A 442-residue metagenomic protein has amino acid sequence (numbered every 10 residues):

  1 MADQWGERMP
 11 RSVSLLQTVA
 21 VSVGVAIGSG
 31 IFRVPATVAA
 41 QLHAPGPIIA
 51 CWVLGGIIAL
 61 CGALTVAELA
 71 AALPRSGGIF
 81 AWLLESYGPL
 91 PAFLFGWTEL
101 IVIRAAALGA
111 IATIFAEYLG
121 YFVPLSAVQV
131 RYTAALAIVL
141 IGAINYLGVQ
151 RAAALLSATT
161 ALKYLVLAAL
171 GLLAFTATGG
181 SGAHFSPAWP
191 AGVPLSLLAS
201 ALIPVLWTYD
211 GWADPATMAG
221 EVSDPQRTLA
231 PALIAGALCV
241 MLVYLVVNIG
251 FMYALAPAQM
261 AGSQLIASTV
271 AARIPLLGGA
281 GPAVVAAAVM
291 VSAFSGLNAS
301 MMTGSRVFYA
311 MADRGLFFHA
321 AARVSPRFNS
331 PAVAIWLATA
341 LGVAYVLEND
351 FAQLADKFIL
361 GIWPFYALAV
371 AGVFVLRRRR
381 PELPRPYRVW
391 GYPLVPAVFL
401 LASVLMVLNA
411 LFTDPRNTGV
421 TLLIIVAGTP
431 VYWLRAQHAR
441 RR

Functional and structural regions predicted by a protein language model:
M1-A36, A40-G46, A59-L60, L64 (+5 more regions): Membrane-interface "cap" regions at the ends of multi-pass membrane proteins
A2-W5, L42-I49, L64-F93, F115-V123 (+3 more regions): Flexible loop linkers connecting adjacent transmembrane helices in multi-pass alpha-helical membrane transporters
W5-P10, P45, I49, S126-Y132 (+2 more regions): Helix-loop-helix junctions that connect adjacent transmembrane segments in multi-pass membrane transporters
S12-S22, G88-L100, T133-A137, G192-V205 (+4 more regions): Select transmembrane alpha-helical segments in multipass membrane proteins
T37-A40, L60-I138, G142-Y146, R151 (+3 more regions): Hydrophobic transmembrane alpha-helices that form the core helical bundles of multi-pass secondary transporters
A81-W82, G88, G120-L125, A232-M301 (+1 more regions): TM-loop-TM module centered on a large, flexible mid-protein loop between adjacent transmembrane helices in multi-pass
Q129-G180, G192, L233-G236, F358-L368 (+2 more regions): Membrane-interface loop-to-helix entry segments
L155, A320-S330, Y366-N417, H438-R441: C-terminal membrane-solvent junction of multi-pass transporters and transport-like membrane proteins
